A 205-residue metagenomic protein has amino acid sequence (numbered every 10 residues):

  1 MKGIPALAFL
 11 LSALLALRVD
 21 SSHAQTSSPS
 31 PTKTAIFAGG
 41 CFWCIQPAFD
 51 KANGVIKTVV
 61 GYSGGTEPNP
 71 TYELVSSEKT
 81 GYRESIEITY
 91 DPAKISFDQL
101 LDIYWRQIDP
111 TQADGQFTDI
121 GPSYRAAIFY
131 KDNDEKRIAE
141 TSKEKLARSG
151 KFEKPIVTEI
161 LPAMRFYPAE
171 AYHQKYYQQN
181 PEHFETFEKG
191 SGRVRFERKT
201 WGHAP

Functional and structural regions predicted by a protein language model:
M1-A8: Bacterial N-terminal signal peptides that target proteins for export
K2, L14-P205: Flexible coil/turn and secondary-structure edge motifs
